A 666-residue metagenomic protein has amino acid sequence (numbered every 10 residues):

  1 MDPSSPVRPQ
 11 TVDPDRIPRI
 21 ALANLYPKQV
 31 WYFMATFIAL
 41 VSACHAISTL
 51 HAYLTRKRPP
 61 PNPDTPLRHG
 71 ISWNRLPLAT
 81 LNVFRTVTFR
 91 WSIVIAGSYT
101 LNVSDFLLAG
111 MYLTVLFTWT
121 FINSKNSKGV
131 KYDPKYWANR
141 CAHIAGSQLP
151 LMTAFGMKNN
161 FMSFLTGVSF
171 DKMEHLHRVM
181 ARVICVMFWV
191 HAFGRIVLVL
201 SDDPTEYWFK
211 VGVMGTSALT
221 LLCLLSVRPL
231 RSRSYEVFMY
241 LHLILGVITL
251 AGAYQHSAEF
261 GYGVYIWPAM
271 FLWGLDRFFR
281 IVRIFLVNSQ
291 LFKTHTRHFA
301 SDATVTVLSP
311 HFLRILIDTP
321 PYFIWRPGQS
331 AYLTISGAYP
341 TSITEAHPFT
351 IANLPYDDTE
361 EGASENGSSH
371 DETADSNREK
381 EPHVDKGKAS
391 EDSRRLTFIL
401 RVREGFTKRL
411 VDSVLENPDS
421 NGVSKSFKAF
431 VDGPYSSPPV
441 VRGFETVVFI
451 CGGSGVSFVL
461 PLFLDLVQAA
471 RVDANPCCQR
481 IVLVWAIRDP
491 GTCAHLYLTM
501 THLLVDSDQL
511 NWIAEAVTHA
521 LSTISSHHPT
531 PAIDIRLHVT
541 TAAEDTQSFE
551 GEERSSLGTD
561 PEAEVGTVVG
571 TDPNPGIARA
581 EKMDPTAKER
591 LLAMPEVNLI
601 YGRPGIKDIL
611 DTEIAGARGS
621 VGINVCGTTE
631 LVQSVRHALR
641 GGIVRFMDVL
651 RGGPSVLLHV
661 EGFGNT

Functional and structural regions predicted by a protein language model:
M1-A21, N62-A96, L113-K128, G156-L165 (+4 more regions): Membrane-proximal N-terminal segments immediately preceding the first transmembrane helix
P3-R16, K172, V247, A389-S393 (+5 more regions): Reductase modules of NAD(P)H-dependent flavoproteins
R8-Y32, V87-N102, N123-C141, T166-L176 (+4 more regions): Juxtamembrane membrane-interface segments at transmembrane-helix boundaries in membrane proteins
A35-A43, F106-F121, R140-M157, L176-V197 (+4 more regions): Hydrophobic alpha-helical cores of multi-pass transmembrane domains in eukaryotic membrane proteins
A39-P61, A154-M162, L230-R233, G274-T294 (+2 more regions): Transmembrane-helix exit/juxtamembrane "anchor" motif
H51-H69, S124-K135, F161-D171, V199-D203 (+4 more regions): Interhelical loop segments of eukaryotic multi-pass membrane proteins
L221, V227-R231, E236, Y240 (+6 more regions): Membrane-proximal cytosolic interface modules of multi-pass membrane proteins
D318-Y322, Q329-V447, K582-K588, G642-T666: FAD-binding FR-type
